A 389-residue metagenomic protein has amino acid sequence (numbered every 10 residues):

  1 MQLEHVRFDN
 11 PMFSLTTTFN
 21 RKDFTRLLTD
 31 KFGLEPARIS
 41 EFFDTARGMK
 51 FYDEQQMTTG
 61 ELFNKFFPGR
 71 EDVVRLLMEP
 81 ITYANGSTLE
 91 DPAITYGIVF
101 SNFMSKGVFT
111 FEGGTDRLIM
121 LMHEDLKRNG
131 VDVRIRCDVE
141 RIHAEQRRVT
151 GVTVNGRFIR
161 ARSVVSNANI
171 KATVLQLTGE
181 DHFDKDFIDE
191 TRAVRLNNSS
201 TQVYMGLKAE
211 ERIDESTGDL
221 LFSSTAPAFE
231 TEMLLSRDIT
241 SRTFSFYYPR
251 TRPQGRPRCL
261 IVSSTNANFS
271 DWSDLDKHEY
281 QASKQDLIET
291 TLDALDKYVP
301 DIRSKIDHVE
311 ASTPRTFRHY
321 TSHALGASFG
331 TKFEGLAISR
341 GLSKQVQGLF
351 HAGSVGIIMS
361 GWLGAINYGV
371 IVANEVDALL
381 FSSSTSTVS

Functional and structural regions predicted by a protein language model:
M1-H5: N-terminal FAD cofactor-binding segment of flavoenzymes
P11-P92: Rossmann-like flavin
V74-A84, T88, P300-M359: A glycine-rich dinucleotide-binding beta-alpha-beta segment and adjacent secondary-structure elements that constitute
G97-T150, V154-N155: Helical element adjacent to the flavin cofactor pocket in flavoenzyme catalytic cores
E140-G255: Mid-domain catalytic core of redox enzymes that form a hydrophobic substrate pocket/lid adjacent to a catalytic redox
A144, A378-S389: Active-site-proximal substrate-binding core of FAD-dependent oxidoreductases
K208-R315: C-terminal segments that line or cap access tunnels to active or ligand-binding sites in enzymes and enzyme-associated
S354-L380: A conserved FAD-binding loop/helix module that cradles the flavin
